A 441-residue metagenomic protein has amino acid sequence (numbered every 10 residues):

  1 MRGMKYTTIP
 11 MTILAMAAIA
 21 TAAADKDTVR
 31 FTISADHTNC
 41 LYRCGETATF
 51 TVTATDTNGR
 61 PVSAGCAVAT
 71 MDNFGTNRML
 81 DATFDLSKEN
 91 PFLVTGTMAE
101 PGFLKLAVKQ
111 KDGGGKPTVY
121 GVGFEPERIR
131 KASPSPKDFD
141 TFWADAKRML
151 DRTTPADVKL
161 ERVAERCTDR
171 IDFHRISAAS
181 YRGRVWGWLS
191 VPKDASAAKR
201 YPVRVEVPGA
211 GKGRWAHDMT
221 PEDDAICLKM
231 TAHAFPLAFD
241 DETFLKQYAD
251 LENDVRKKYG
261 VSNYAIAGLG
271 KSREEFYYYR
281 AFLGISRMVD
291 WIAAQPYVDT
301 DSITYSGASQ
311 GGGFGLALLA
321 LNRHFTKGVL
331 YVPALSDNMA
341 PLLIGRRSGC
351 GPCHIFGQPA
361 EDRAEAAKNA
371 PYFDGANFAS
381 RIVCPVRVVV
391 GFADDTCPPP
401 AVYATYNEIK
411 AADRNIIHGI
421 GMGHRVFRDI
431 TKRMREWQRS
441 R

Functional and structural regions predicted by a protein language model:
D36-C40, D151, P155-S196: N-terminal cap/lid segment of alpha/beta-hydrolase-fold proteins
P101-G113: Short, aromatic- and glycine-rich surface loops/edge beta-strands on solvent-exposed regions
V191, A198-A210: Short beta-strand element of the alpha/beta-hydrolase
G213-L283, A340-G349: Cap/lid segment of the alpha/beta-hydrolase catalytic domain
F239-K246, G312-D362, H418, V426-D429: Hydrolase active-site cap/lid region
N263-S309: Gly/Ser-rich "nucleophile elbow"/oxyanion-hole loop immediately N-terminal to the catalytic nucleophile in hydrolases
I382, V388-V390: Short beta-strand/loop motif that positions the catalytic acidic residue of the alpha/beta-hydrolase fold
T396-P399, Y403-R441: C-terminal catalytic histidine-bearing segment of alpha/beta-hydrolase fold enzymes
